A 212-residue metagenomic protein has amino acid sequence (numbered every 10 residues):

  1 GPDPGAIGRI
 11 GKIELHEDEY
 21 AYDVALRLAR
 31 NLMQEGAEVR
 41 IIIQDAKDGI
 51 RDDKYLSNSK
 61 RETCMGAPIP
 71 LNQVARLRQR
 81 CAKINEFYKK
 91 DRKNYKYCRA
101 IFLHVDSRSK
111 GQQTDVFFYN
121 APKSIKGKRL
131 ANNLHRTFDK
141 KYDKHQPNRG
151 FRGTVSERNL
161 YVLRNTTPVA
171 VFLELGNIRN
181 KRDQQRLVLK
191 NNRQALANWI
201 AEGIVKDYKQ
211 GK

Functional and structural regions predicted by a protein language model:
G1-K83, D106-S109: Active-site histidine-acidic residue metal-binding/catalytic motifs, centered on HxH/HExxH-like signatures
P4-H16, D106-N133, F138: A short, glycine/acidic-enriched catalytic loop
G11, L15-D23, L71-R78, Y95 (+2 more regions): Soluble non-cytosolic domains of exported or imported proteins
D18-L26, R30-Q34, A82, E86 (+7 more regions): Solvent-exposed, polar/charged alpha-helical surfaces in well-ordered, non-transmembrane soluble domains, broadly
D23, Q34-G36, Y95-A100, G111-Q113 (+1 more regions): Extracytoplasmic
E38-I43, C98-L103, F117-Y119, V169-E174: Structural recognition of the beta-strand scaffold that forms the well-ordered cores of secreted hydrolase catalytic
Q79-Y95: Short, well-structured alpha-helical segments in soluble
K90-D91, D106-S109, F118-N120, H145-K212: Active-site-adjacent mobile loop/cap segments within catalytic or ligand-binding domains
